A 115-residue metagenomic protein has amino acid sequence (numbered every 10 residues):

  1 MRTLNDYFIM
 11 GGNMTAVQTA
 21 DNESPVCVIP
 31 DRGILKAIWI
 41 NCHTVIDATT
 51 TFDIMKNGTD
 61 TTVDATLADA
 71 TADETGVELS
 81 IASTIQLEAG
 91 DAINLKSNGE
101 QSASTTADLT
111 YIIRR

Functional and structural regions predicted by a protein language model:
M1-R115: Surface-exposed, low-hydrophobicity beta-strand/loop segments enriched in small/polar/acidic residues
